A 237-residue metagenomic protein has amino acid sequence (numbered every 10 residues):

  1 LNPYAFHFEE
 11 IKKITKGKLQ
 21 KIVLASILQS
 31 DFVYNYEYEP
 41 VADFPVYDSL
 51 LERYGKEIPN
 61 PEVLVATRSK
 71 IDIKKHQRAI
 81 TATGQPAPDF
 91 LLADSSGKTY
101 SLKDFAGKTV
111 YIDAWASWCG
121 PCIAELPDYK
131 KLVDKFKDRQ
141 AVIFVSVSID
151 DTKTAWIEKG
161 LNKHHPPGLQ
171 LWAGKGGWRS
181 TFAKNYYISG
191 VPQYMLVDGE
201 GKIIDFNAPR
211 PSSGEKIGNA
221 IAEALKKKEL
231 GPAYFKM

Functional and structural regions predicted by a protein language model:
L1-Y100: Oxidative protein folding and maturation machinery
F6, P88-A93, I157-G199: Short, internal strand/loop/helix patches that form the active-site neighborhood or redox-interaction surface
A106-G107, D113-K131: Conserved redox-active cysteine motifs that mediate thiol-disulfide chemistry, especially di-cysteine Cys-X(1-2)-Cys
A106-K108, R139, H165, I188: Active-site acidic short loop of glycosyltransferases
T109-V110, P192: Alpha/beta-hydrolase fold active-site loops
D113, F144-S148, W172: Short beta-strand segments
A124-K163, G177-A183: Structural microenvironment flanking redox-active thiols in thiol-disulfide oxidoreductases
L196-M237: Thiol-/selenol-based redox modules, centered on thioredoxin-like and closely related oxidoreductase domains
